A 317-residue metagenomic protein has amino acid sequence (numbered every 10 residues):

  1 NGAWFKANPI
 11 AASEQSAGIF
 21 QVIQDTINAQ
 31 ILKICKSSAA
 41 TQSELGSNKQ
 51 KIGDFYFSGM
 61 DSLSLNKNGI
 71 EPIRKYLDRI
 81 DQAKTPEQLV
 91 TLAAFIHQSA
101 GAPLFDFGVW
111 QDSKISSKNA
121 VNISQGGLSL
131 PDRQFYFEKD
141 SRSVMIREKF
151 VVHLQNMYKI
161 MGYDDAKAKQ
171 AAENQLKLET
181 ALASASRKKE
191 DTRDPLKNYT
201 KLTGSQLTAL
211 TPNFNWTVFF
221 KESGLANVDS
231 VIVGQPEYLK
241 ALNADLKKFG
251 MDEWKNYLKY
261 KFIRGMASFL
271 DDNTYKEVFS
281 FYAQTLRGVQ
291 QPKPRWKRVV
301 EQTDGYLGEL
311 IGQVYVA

Functional and structural regions predicted by a protein language model:
N1-A317: Zn2+-dependent metallopeptidase catalytic domains
